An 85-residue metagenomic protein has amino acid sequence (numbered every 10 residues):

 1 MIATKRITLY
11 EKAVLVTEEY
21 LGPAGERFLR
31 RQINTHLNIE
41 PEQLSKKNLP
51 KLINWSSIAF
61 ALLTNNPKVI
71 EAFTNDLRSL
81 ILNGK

Functional and structural regions predicted by a protein language model:
M1-K85: Long, compositionally biased intrinsically disordered regulatory segments in eukaryotic proteins
